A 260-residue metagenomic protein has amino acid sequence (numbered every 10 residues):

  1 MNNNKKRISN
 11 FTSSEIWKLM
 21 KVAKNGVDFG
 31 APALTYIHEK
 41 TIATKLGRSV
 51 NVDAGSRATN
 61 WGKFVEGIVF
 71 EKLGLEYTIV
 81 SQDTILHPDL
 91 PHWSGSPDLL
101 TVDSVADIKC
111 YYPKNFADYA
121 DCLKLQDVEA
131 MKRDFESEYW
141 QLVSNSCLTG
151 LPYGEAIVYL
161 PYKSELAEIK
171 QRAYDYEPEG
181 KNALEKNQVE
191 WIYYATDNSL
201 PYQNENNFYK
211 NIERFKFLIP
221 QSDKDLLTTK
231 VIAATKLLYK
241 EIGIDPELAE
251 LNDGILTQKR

Functional and structural regions predicted by a protein language model:
M1-R260: Accessory terminal regions of nucleic-acid processing enzymes
